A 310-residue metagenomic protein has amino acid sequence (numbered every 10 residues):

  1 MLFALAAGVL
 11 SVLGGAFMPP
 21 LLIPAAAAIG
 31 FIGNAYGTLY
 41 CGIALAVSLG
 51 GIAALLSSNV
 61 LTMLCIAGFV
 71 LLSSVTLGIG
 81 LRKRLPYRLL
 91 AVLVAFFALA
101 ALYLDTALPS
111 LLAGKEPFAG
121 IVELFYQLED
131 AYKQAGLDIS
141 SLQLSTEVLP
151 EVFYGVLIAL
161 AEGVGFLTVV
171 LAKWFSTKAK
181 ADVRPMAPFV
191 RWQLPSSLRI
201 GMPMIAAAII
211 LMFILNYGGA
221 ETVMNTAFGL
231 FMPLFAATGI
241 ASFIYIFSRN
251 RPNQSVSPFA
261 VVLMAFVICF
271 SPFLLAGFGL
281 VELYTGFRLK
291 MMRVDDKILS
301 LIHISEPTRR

Functional and structural regions predicted by a protein language model:
M1-V47, P252-V262: Hydrophobic transmembrane alpha-helices
G14-P19, L49-L77: Interfacial aromatic-anchored transmembrane helix boundaries in multi-pass membrane proteins
I43-G51, L90-A98, G229, Q254-A265 (+1 more regions): Central hydrophobic cores of alpha-helical transmembrane segments in multi-pass integral membrane proteins
C65-P109: Short helix-perturbing small/polar motifs within transmembrane alpha-helices
L104-V152: Membrane-interface interhelical loops and short interface/amphipathic helices in multi-pass inner-membrane
A131-M186: Hydrophobic, aromatic-enriched interface-forming segments
V183-S242: Small-residue-rich helix-loop
L299-R310: Residue-level detector of conserved catalytic or cofactor/ligand-binding positions in enzyme active sites
